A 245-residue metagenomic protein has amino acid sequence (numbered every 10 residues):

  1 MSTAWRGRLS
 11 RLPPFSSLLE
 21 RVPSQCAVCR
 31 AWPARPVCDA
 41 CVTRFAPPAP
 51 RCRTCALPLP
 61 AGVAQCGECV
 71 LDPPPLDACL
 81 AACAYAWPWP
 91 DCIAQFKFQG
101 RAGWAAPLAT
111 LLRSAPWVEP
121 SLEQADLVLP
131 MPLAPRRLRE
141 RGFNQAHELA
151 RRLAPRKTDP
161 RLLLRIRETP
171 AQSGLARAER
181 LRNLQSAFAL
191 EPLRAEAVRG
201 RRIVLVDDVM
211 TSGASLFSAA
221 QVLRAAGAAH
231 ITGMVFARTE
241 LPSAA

Functional and structural regions predicted by a protein language model:
M1-A245: Glycine-rich phosphate/pyrophosphate-handling loop used in enzymes and phosphotransfer proteins
